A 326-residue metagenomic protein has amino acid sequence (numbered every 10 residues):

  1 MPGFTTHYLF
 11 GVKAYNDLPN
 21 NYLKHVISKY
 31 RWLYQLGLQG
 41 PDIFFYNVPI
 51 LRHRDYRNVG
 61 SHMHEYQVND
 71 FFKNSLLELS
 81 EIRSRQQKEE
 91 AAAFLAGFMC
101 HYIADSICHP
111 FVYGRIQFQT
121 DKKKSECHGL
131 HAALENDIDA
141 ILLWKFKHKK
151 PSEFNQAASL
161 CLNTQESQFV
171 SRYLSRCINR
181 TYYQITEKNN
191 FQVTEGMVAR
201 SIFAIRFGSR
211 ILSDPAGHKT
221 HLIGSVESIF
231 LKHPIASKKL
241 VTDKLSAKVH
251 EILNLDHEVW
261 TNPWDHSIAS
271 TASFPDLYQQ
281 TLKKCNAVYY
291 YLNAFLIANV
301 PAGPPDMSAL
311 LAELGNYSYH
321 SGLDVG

Functional and structural regions predicted by a protein language model:
M1-G97, Y102-G326: N-terminal leader/auxiliary helical segments
